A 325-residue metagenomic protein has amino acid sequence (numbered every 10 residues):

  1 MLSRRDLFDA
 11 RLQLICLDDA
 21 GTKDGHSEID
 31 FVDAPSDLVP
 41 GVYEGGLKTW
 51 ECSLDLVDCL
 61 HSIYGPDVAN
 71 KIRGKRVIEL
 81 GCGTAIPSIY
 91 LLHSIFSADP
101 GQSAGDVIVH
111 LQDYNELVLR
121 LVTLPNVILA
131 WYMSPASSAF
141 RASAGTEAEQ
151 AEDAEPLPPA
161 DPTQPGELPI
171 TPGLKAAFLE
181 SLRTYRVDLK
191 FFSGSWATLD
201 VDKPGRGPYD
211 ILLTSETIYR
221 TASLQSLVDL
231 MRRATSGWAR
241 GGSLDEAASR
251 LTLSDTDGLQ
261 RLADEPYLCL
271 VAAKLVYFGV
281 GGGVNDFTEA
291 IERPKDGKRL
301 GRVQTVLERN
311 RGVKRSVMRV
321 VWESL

Functional and structural regions predicted by a protein language model:
M1-L325: S-adenosylmethionine-dependent methyltransferases
